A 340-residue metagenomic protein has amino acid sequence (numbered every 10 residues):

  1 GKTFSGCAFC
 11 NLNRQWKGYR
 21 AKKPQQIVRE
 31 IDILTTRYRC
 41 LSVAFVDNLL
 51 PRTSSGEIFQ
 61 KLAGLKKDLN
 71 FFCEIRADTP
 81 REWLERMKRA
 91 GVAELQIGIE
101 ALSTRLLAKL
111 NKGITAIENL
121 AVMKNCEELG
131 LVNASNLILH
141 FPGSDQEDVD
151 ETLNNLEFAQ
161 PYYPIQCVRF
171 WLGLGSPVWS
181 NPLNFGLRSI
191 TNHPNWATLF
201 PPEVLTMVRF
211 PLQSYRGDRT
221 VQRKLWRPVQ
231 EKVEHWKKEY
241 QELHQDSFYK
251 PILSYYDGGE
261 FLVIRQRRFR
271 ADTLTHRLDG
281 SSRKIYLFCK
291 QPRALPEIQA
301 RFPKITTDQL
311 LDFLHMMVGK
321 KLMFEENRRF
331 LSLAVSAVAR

Functional and structural regions predicted by a protein language model:
G1-K23: Canonical Radical SAM [4Fe-4S] cluster-binding loop centered on the CxxxCxxC motif and its immediate flanking residues
T3, K88, V92, D257: Short, flexible loop/turn motifs enriched in small residues
S5, T104, P296: Glycine-centered loop/turn positions within well-structured domains that cap or flank conserved ligand/cofactor-binding
L12-K17, L102-T104, H140, F269-A271: A short, flexible beta-alpha/helix-coil linker loop
G18, L69-F71, A93, K109-L110 (+3 more regions): Short, contiguous strand/loop micro-motifs
P24-A134, L139-R169, L174-W179, L183: Conserved SAM/AdoMet-binding glycine-rich loop
E147, L153-L278, S282: C-terminal accessory regions of radical SAM enzymes
H276-R340: Long, charge-rich, low-complexity alpha-helical segments
